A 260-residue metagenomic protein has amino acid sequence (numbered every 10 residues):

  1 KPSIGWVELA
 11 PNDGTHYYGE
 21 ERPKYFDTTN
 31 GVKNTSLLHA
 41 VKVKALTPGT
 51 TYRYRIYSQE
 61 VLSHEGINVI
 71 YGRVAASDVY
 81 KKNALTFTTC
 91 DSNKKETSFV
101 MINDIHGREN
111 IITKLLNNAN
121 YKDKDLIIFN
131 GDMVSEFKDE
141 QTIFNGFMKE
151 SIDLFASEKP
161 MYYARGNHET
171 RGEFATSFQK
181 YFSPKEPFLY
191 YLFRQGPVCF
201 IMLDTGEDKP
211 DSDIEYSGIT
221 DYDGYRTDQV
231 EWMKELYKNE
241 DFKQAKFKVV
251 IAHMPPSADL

Functional and structural regions predicted by a protein language model:
K1-M101, Y121-K122, K248: Acidic, histidine-bearing metal-coordination/catalytic regions of metal-dependent phosphoesterases
H39, D259-L260: Conserved beta-sheet core of the metallophosphoesterase superfamily
I56-K82, T86, N145-F242: Extended active-site neighborhood of metal-dependent phosphoesterases/phosphodiesterases
K95-E173: Conserved, compact domain cores that house catalytic/ligand-binding motifs in diverse enzymes and effector modules
E96-H106, P197-E207, D211, V249-H253: Active-site-proximal beta-strand elements of phosphoester/diester hydrolases
D123, C199, Q244-K246: Short loop/turn motifs at secondary-structure junctions
V134, Y237-D259: Short acidic, glycine-rich surface-loop motifs adjacent to enzyme active sites
E136, T170-R171, K209-P210, P256-D259: Flexible loop/turn segments at secondary-structure boundaries
